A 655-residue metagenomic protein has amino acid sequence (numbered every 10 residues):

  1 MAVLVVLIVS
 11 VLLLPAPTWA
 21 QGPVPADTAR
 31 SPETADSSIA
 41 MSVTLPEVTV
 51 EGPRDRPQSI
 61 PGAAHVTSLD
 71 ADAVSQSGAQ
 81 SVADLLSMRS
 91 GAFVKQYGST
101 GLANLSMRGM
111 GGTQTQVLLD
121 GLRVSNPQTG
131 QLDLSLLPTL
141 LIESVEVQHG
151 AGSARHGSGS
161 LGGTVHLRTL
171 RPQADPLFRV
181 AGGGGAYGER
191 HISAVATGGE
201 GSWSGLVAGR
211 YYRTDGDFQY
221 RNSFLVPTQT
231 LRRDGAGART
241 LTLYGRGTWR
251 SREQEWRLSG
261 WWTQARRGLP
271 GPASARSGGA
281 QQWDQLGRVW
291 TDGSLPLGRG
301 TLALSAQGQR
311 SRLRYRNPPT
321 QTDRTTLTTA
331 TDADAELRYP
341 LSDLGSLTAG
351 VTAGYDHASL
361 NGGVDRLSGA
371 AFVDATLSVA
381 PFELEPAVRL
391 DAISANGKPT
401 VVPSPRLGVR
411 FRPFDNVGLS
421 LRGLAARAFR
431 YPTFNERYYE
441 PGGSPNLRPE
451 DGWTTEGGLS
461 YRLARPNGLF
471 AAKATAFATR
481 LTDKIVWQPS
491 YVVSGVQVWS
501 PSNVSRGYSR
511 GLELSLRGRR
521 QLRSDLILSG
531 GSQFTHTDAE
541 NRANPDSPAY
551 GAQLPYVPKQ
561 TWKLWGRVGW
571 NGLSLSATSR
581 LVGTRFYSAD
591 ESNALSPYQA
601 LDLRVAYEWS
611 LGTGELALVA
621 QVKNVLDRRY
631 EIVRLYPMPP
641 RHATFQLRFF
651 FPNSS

Functional and structural regions predicted by a protein language model:
G22-S75, G112-Q114: Short, acidic, small-residue-rich periplasmic hinge/interaction motif at the N-terminus of Gram-negative outer-membrane
A83-N126: Extracytoplasmic beta-strand/coil segments of soluble accessory domains associated with Gram-negative outer-membrane
L122-H149: Short acidic/polar hinge/loop motifs at secondary-structure boundaries that mediate gating or recognition
H166, A174-D175, G183, V195-Q282: Periplasmic-side early beta-strands and strand-to-turn transitions of outer-membrane beta-barrels
R210, T301-Y315, R412-F414, L421-L424 (+1 more regions): Membrane-embedded beta-barrel scaffold of Gram-negative outer-membrane proteins
D217, L528, L581-S588, L595-S596 (+1 more regions): C-terminal beta-signal and adjacent terminal beta-strands/loops of Gram-negative outer-membrane beta-barrel proteins
S342-T348, N361-T479: Structural signature of Gram-negative outer-membrane beta-barrels, strongest in the C-terminal barrel of TonB-dependent
D343, T348, S378-L384, F477-R480 (+2 more regions): Gram-negative outer-membrane beta-barrel transporters
